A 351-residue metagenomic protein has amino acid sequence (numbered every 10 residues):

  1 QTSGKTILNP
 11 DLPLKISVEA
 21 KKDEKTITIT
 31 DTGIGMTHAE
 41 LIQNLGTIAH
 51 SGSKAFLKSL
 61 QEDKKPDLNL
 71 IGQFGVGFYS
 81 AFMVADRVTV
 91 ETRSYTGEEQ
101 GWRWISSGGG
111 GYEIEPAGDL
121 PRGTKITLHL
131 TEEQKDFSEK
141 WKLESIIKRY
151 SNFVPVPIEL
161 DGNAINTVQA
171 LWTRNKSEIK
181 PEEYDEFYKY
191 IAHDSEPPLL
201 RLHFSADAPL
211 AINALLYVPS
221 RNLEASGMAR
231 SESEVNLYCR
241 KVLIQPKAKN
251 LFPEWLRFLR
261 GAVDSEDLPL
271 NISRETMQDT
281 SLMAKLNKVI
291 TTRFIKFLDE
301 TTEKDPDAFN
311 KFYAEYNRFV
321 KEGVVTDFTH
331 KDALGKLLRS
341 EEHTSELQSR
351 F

Functional and structural regions predicted by a protein language model:
Q1-F137, S145, N152: GHKL (Bergerat-fold) ATPase N-terminal catalytic module, capturing the glycine-rich phosphate-binding loop and acidic
L70, V88-G111, T131-K135, W141-S345: GHKL/Bergerat-fold ATPase module in large chromosome/replication-associated machines
E346-F351: Positively charged, low-complexity/disordered segments
